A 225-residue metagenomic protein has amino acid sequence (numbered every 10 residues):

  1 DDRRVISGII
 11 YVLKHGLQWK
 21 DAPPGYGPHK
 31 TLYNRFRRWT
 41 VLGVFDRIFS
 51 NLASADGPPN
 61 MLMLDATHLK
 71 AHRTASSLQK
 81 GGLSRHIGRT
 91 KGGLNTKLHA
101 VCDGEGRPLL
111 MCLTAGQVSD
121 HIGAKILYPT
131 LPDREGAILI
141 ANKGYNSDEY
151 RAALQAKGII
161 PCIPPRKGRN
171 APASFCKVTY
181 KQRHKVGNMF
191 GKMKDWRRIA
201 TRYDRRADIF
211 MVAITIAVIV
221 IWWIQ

Functional and structural regions predicted by a protein language model:
D1-Q225: Short alpha-helical elements
